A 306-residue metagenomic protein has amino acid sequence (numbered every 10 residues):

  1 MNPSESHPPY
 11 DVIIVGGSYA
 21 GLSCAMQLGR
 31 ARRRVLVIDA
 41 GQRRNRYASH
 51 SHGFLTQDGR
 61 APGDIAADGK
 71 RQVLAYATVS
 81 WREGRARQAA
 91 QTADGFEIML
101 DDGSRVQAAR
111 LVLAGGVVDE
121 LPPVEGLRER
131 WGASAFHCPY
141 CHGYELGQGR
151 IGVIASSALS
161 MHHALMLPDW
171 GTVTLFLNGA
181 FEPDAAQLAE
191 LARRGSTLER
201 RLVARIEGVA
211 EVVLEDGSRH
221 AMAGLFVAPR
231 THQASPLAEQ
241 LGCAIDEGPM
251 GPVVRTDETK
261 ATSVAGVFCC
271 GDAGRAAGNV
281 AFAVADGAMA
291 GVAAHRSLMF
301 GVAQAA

Functional and structural regions predicted by a protein language model:
N2, Y10, Y19-R33, I65-G69 (+3 more regions): N-terminal FAD cofactor-binding segment of flavoenzymes
Y10-D64, G149-R150, S156-F181: Beta1-alpha1 glycine-rich phosphate/pyrophosphate-binding loop at the start of Rossmann-like nucleotide-binding domains
G16, A108, A114-G116, L121-P123 (+5 more regions): Short, well-ordered coil/turn residues at beta-beta hairpins and beta-strand->alpha-helix junctions within
C24-M26, M161-H163, C270-A306: A conserved FAD-binding loop/helix module that cradles the flavin
R34, A40-Q42, S49-Y76, H137-C138 (+1 more regions): N-terminal glycine-rich dinucleotide-binding loop that anchors FAD/FMN and/or NAD(P) in oxidoreductases
A67, V73-L100, V106-A108, G171-P252 (+1 more regions): A Rossmann-like FAD-binding core segment of flavoenzymes
E120-A158: Glycine-rich dinucleotide-binding loop and its adjacent helix/turn
E129-E145, T231-A281, M289: FAD-site-proximal beta/loop scaffold in flavoenzymes
